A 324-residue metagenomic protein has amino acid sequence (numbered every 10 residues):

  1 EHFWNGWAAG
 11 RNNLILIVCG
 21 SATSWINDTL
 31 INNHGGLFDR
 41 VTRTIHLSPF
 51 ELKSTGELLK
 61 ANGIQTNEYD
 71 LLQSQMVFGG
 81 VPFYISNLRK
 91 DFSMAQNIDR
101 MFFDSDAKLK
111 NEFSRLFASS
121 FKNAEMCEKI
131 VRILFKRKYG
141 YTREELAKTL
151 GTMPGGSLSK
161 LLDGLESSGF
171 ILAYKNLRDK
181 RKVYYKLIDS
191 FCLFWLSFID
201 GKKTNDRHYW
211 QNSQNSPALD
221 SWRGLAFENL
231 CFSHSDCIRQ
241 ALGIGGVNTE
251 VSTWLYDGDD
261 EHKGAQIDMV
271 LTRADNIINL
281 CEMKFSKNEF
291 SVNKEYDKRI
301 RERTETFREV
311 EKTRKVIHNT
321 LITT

Functional and structural regions predicted by a protein language model:
E1-S213, P217: Phosphate-binding site recognition
L177, V183-T324: A cross-kingdom feature that marks ATP-driven nucleic-acid transaction machinery
